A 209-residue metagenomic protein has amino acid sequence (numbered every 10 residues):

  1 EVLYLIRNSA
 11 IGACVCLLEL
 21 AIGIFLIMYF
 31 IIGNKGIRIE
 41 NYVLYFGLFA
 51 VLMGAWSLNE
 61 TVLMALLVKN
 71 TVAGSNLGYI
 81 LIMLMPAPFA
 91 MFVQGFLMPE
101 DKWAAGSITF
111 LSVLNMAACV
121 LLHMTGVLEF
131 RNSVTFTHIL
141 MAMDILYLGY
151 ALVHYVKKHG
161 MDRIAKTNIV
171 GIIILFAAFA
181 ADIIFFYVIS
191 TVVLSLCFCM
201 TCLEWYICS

Functional and structural regions predicted by a protein language model:
L3-N34, T135-K157: First transmembrane helix
A13, L44, I82: Aromatic-acidic/polar surface patches that form glycan- and anion
V15-L20, G47, F110, I169: Hydrophobic H-region at the start of alpha-helical membrane spans
L26, G33, E40, E129 (+1 more regions): Poly-acidic low-complexity segments
I32-Y42, L81, M161: Generic detector of short alpha-helix boundary/capping microenvironments and adjacent low-complexity segments
K35-L48, P99-A104: Alpha-helical transmembrane segments of integral membrane proteins, especially early/N-terminal helices
L52-S209: Interfacial "cap-and-anchor" motif at the non-cytosolic start of specific transmembrane alpha-helices
